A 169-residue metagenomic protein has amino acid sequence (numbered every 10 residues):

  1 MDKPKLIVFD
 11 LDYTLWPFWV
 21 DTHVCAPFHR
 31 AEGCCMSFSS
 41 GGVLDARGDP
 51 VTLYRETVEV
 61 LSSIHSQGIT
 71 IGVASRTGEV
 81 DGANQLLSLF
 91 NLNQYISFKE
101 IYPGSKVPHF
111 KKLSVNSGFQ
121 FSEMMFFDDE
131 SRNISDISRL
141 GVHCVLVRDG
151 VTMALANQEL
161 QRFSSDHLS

Functional and structural regions predicted by a protein language model:
D2-G104: Alpha-helical substrate-recognition element adjacent to the catalytic core
D2-K3, Q94-S97, V107-M125, E130-S169: Asp-based, Mg2+/Mn2+-dependent phosphohydrolase catalytic module
